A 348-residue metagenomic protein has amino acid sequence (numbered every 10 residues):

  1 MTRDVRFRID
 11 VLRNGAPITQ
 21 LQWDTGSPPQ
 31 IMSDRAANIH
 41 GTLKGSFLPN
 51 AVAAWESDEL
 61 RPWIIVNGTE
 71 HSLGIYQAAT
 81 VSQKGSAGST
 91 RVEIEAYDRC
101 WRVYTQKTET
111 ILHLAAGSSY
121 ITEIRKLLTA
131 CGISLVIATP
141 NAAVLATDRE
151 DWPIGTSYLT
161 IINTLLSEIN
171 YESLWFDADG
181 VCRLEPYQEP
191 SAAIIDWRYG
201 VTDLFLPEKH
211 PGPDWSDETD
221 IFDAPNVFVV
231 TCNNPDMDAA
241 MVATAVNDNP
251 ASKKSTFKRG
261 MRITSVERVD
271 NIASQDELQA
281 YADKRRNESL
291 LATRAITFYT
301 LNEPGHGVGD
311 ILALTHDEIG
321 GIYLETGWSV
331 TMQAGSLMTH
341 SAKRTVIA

Functional and structural regions predicted by a protein language model:
M1-R8, N163, S167, P186-Q333: Acidic, small/polar-enriched beta strand-loop surface segments
M1-T25: Polar/acidic, low-complexity leader/linker segments enriched in S/T/G and N/D
A16-E59, R102-V103, L114-S118, G305: Extracellular/virion structural assembly segments
W23-T25, W63-A96, F176, L312-S341: Short beta-strand and beta-hairpin "edge-sheet" elements
I31-A51, A78, S89-W101, L165 (+5 more regions): Oligomerization/assembly interface segments of phage tail-like spikes and tubes
G45, A96, T110-I137, D151-A178 (+2 more regions): Amphipathic, non-transmembrane alpha-helical segments in extracytoplasmic/periplasmic proteins
L48-L135: Surface-exposed cap/loop segments at beta↔alpha junctions
S86-R91, D98-V103, T139-A224: Short beta-strand-centered interaction patches in the first periplasmic/extracellular domains of large envelope
